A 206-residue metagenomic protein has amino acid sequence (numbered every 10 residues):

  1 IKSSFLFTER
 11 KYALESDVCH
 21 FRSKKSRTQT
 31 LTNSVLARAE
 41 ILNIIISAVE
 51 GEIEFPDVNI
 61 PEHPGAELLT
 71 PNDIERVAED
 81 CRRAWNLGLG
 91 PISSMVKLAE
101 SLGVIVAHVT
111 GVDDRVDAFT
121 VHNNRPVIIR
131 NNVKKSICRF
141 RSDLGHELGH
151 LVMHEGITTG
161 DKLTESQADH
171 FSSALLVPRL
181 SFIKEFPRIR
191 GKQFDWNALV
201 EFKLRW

Functional and structural regions predicted by a protein language model:
I1-W206: Short juxta-domain linker segments that transition from a proline/glycine-rich, charged coil into a short amphipathic
